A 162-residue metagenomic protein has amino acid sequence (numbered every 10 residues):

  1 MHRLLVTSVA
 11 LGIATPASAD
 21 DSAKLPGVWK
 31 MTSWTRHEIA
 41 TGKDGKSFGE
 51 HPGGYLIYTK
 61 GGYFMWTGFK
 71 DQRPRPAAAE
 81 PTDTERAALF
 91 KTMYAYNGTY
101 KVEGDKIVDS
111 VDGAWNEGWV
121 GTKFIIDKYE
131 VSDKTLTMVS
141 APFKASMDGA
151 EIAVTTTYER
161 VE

Functional and structural regions predicted by a protein language model:
M1-V6: Bacterial N-terminal signal peptides that target proteins for export
A10, P16-E162: Lipid interaction determinants
